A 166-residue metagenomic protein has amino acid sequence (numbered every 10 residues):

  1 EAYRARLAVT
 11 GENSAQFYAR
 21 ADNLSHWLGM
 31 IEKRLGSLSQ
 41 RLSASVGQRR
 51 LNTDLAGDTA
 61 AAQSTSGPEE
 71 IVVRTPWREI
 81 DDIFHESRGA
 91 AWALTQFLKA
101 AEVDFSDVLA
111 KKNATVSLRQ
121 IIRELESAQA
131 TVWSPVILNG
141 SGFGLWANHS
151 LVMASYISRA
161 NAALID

Functional and structural regions predicted by a protein language model:
E1-G57, I71-V73, W77: Acidic/His-rich structured neighborhood in mature extracellular/periplasmic domains
T59-S66, S127-A130: Acidic, low-complexity proline/glycine-rich segments
E70, D81-D166: A cross-kingdom marker for long, charged
